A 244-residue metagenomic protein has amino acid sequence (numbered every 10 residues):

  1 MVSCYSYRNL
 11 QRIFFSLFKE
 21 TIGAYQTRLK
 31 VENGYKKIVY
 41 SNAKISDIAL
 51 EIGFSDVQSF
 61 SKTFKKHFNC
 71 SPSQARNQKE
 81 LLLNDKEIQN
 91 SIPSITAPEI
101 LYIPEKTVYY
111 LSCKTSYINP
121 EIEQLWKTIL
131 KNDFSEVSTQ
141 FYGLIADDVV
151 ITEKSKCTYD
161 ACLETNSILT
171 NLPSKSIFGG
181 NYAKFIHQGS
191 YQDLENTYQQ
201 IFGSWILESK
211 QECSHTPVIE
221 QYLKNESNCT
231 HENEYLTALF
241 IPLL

Functional and structural regions predicted by a protein language model:
C4, R8-I13, E20-T21, R28 (+4 more regions): A solvent-exposed interaction/effector surface
